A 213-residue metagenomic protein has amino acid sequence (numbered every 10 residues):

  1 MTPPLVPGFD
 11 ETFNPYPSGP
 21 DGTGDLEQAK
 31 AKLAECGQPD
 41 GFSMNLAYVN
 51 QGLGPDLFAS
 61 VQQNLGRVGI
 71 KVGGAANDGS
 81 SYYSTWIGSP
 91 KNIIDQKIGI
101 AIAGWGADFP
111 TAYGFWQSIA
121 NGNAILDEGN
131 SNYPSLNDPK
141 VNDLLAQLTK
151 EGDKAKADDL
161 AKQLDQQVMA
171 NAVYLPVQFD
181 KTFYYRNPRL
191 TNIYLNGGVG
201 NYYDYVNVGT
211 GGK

Functional and structural regions predicted by a protein language model:
M1, F109-A112: Proline-centered turn/helix-capping motifs that create local helix->coil transitions or kinks
M1-K32, L53-D56: Structural transition elements
G22, G73-S84, D95-Q96, G104-A107 (+2 more regions): Extracytoplasmic/peripheral linker and loop segments enriched in polar/acidic and small residues with frequent Thr/Pro
K30, A34-A107, Q117, Q178-T182: Ligand/substrate-recognition segments at binding pockets and active sites
L33, Y205-T210: Long, contiguous, secondary-structure-rich segments that constitute the structural scaffold of globular domains
L57-F58, A112-F115, R189: Short, solvent-exposed loop/turn and secondary-structure capping segments
Q62-G73, T191, L195, Y202 (+1 more regions): C-terminal amphipathic alpha-helical "assembly" element that mediates oligomerization/partner interfaces or acts as
G129, Y184-D204: A structural "hinge/loop" feature
